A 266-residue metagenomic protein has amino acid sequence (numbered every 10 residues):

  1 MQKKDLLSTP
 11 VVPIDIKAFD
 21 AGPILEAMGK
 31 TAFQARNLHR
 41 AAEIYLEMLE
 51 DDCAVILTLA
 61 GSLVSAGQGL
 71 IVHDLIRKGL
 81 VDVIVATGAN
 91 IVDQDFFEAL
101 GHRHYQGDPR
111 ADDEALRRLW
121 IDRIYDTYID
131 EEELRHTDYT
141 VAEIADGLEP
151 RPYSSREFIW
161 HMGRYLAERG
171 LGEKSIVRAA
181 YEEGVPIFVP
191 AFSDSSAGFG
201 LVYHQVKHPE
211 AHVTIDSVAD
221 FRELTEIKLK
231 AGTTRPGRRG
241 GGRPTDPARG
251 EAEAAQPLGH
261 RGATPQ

Functional and structural regions predicted by a protein language model:
M1-R135, D146-R151, W160-Q266: Metallocofactor- and cofactor-centric catalytic cores in central/energy metabolism, strongly enriched
